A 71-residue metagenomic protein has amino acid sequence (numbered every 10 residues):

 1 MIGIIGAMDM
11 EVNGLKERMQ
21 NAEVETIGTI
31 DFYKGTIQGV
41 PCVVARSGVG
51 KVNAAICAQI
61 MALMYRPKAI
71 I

Functional and structural regions predicted by a protein language model:
M1-I71: Accessory terminal and edge-of-domain segments that mediate assembly/interaction and cofactor placement around
